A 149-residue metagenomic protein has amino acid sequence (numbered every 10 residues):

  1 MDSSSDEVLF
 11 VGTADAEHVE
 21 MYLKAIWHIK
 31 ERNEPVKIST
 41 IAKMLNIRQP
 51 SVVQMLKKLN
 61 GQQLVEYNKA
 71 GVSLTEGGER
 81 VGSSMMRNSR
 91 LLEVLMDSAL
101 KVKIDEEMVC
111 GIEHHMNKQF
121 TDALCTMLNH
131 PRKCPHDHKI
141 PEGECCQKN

Functional and structural regions predicted by a protein language model:
D2-K24: Short alpha-helical segments that sit at the start of domains
R32-A42: Short acidic, hydrophobic short linear motifs in intrinsically disordered regions
P50: Key DNA-contact positions within bacterial/archaeal DNA-binding proteins
L56-K57: Short, hydrophobic-biased segments on the C-terminal half of alpha helices that form "recognition helices"
N60-A70: A short, conserved structural fragment
A70-N88: Basic, amphipathic "hinge/linker" alpha-helix immediately C-terminal to the N-terminal HTH DNA-binding motif
C110-N149: C-terminal regulatory/oligomerization modules of transcriptional regulators
